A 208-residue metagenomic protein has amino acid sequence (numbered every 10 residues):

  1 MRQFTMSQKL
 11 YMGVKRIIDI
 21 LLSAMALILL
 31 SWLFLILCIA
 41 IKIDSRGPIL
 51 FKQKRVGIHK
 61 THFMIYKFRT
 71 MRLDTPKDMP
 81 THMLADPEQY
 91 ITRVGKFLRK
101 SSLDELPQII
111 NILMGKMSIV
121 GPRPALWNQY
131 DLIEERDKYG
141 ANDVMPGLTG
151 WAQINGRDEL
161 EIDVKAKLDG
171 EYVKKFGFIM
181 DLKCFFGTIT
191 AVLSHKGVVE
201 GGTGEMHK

Functional and structural regions predicted by a protein language model:
R2-D74, N111, F178, K183-K208: A hydrophobic, helix-centered structural microdomain
Y11, K15, L84, E88-I91 (+4 more regions): Short, structured helix-loop boundary elements
F51-Y90, L148-L168: Short, glycine-rich, amphipathic interfacial segments at transmembrane boundaries or analogous
I110-K208: Hydrophobic structural segments characteristic of membrane proteins
